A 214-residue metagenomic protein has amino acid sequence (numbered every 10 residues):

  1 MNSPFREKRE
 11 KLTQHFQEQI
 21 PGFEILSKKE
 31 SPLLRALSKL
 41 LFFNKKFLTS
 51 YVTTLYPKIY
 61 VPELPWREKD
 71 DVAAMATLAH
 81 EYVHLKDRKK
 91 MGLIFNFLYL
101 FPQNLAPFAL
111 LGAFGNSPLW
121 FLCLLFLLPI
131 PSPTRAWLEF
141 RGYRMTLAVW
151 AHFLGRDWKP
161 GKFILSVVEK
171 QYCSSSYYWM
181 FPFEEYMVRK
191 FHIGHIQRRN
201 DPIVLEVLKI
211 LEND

Functional and structural regions predicted by a protein language model:
M1-E63: Auxiliary, metal-adjacent structural segments of Zn-dependent hydrolase domains
R9-Q17, P102-D214: Metalloprotease/metallohydrolase-associated module, dominated by Zn2+-dependent proteases
F47, V72-A73, W137: Short, surface-exposed coil-to-beta transition loops
K58-L78, R88, L93-I94: Short pre-active-site segment immediately N-terminal to the catalytic Zn-binding motif
F95-P102: Extended alpha-helical coiled-coil "stalk/arm" regions that act as elongated linkers or oligomerization scaffolds
